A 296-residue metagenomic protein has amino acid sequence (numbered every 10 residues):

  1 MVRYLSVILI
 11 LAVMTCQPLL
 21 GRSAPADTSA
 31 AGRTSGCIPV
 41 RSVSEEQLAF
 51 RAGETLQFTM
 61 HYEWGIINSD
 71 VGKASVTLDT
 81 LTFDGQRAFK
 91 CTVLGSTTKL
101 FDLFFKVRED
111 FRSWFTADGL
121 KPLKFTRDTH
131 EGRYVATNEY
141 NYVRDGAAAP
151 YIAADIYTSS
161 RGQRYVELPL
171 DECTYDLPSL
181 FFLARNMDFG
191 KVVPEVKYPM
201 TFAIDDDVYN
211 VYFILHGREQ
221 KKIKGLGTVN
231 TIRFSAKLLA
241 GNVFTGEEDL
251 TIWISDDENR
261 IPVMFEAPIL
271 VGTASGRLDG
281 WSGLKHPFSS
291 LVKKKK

Functional and structural regions predicted by a protein language model:
M1-Y4: Positively charged n-region of N-terminal signal peptides that target proteins for export
S6-Q17: Bacterial N-terminal signal peptides
T15-D27: Bacterial Sec-dependent signal peptides at the C-terminal "C-region" and cleavage site
A24-R144, D188-K296: Acidic, serine/threonine-rich low-complexity disordered tracts
A147-I204: Active-site/ligand-binding surface loops and adjacent short beta/alpha elements that line catalytic pockets across
